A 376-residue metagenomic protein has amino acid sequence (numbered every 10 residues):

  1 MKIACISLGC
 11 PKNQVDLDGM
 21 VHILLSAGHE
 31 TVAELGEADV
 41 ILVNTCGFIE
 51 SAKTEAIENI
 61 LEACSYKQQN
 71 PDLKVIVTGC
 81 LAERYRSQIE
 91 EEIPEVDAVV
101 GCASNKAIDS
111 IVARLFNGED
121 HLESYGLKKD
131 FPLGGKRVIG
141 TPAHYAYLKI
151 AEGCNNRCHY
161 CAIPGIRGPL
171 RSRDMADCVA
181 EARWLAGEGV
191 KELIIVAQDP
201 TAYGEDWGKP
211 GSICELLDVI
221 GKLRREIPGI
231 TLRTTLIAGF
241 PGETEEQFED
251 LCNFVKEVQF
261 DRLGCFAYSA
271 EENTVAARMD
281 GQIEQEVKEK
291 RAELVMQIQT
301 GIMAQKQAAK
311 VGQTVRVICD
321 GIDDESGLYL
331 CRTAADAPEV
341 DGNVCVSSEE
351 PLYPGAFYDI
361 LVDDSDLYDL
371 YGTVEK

Functional and structural regions predicted by a protein language model:
M1-Y203, V219-G221, R225, E249 (+3 more regions): Proteins enriched for Cys/Gly/acidic motifs involved in redox and nucleic-acid/cofactor modification
K2, K74, E192-I194, T231-R233 (+2 more regions): Residues at or immediately flanking beta-strands
R86, A197-W207, A238-E245, D261-E286 (+3 more regions): Flexible glycine/acidic-rich beta-alpha junction loops that bind and position SAM and/or redox cofactors in anaerobic
Y160, G229, E339: Functionally critical, cavity-lining and gating residues within the transmembrane helices of 12-TM secondary
A186-G187, P210-S212, D218-L236: Radical SAM/AdoMet-radical enzyme domain recognition
I195, T235, V255, L263 (+3 more regions): Conserved, mostly hydrophobic/aromatic
G208-L217, E243-D261, Q285-K290, C319-I322: Short, electropositive alpha-helical surface patch
R278-K376: Terminal RNA-binding accessory module
